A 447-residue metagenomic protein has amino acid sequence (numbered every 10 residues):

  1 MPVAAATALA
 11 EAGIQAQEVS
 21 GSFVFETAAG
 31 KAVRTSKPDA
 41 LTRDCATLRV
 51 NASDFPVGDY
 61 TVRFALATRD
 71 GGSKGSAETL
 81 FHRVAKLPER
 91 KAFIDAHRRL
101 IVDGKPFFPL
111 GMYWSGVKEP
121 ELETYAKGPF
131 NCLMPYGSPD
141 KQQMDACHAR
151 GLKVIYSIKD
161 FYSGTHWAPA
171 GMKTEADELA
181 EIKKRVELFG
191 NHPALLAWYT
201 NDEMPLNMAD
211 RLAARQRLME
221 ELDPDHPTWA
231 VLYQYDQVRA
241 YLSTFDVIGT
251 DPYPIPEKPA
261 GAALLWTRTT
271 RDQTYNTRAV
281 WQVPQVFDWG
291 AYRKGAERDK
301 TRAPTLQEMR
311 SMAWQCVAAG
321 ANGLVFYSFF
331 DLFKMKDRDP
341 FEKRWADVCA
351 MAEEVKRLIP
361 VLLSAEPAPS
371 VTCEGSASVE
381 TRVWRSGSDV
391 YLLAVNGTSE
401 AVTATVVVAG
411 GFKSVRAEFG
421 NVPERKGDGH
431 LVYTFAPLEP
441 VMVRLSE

Functional and structural regions predicted by a protein language model:
G72-A126: N-terminal carbohydrate-binding accessory modules
E119-R185, N207-P227, A260-A263: Aromatic-lined substrate-binding rim segments of carbohydrate-active enzymes
Y162-W167, R271-Q307, D331-M335: Active-site clefts of carbohydrate-active enzymes
E181-R211, R215, L232-P256, G323-V325: Active-site groove signature of glycoside hydrolases
A296-E353: Aromatic/acidic polysaccharide-binding cleft in carbohydrate-active enzymes
L332, E342-D389: Glycan-recognition and catalytic regions of carbohydrate-active enzymes
E374-G411: Carbohydrate-binding surface patches
G427-E447: C-terminal beta-strand-rich structural cap/linker in extracellular carbohydrate-active enzymes
